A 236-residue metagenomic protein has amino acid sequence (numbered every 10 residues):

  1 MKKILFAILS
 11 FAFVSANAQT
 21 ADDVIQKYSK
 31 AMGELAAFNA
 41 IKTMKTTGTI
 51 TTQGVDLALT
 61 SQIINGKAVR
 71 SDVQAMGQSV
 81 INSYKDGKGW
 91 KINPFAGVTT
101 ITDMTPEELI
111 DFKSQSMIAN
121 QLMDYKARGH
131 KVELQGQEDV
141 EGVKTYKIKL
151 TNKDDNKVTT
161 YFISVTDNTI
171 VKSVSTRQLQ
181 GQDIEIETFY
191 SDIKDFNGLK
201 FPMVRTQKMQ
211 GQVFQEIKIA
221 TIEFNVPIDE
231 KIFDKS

Functional and structural regions predicted by a protein language model:
M1-A21: Bacterial Sec-dependent N-terminal signal peptides
A18, K144-D234: Gly/Pro-enriched, hydrophobic low-complexity segments that function as extracytoplasmic propeptides/linkers
Q19-K30, K91-K157, Q178-I184, I228-S236: Flexible, processing/modification-adjacent segments and terminal tails in exported/periplasmic/extracellular proteins
D23-G97, E133-L134: N-terminal mature ectodomain segment of secretory-pathway/periplasmic proteins
K45-T49, D72, W90, Q137 (+3 more regions): Residue-level detector of beta-strand face positions
T52, A75, V140-E141, F196 (+1 more regions): Structural motif
A58-I64, I81-D86, T100-E108, I163 (+2 more regions): Short amphipathic beta-strand/extended segments with alternating polar/hydrophobic composition
K85-G87, P94, V140, V165-T166 (+1 more regions): Short, ordered coil/turn segments that flank beta-strands lining enzyme active or ligand-binding pockets
